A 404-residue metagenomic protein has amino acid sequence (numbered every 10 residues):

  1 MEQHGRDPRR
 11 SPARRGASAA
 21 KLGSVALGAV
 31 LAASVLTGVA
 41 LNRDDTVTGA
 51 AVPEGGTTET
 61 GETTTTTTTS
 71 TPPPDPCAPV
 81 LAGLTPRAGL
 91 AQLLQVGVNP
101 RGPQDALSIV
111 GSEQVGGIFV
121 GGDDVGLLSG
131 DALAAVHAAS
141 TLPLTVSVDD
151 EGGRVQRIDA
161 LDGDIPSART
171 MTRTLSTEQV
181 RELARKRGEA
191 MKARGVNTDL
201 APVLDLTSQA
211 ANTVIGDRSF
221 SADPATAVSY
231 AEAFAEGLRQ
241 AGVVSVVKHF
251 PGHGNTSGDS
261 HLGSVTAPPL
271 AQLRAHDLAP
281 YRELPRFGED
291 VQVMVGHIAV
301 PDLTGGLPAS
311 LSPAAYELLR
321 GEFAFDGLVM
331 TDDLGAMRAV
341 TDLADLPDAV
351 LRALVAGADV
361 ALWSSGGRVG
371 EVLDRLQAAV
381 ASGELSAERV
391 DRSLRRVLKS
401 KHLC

Functional and structural regions predicted by a protein language model:
M1-A20: Terminal targeting segments of Actinobacterial cell-envelope proteins
A32-P72: C-terminal region of N-terminal signal peptides and the immediate post-cleavage residues of exported proteins
S70-D105, D332: Boundary/entry segment of secreted carbohydrate-active catalytic domains
T85, L127-A135, S229-E384: Second-shell residues forming the walls of enzyme active-site clefts
A91-V98, G116-V120, L144-E151, T198-P202 (+5 more regions): Hydrophobic faces of well-ordered beta-strands that scaffold small-molecule active sites in alpha/beta enzyme cores
N99-G111, V180-A190, A275-Y281, D345-R352: Short, acidic/polar
H137-G163, V180-L206, A227, E232-P251: Glycine-rich, aromatic-flanked loop segments that form ligand/cofactor-binding clefts across common enzyme folds
A378, S382-C404: Mid-to-C-terminal alpha-helical segments outside catalytic/metal-binding sites
